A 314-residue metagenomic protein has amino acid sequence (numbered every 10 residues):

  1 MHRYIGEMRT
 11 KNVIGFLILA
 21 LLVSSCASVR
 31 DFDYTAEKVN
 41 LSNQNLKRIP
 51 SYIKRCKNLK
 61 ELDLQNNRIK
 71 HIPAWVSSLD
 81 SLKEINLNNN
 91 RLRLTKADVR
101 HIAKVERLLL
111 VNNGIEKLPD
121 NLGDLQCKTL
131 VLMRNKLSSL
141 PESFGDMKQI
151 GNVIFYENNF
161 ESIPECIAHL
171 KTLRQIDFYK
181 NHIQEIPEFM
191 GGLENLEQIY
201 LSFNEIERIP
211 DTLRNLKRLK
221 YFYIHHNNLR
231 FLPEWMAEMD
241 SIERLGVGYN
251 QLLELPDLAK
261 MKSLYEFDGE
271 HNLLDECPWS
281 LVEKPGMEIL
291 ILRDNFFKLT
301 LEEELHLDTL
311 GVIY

Functional and structural regions predicted by a protein language model:
V23-S25: C-terminal motif of bacterial Sec signal peptides marking the signal peptidase cleavage site
A27-Q65: N-terminal segments that cap or nucleate solenoid repeat domains
D33, R55-N58, S77-L82, R100-V105 (+9 more regions): Leucine-rich repeat
E37-V39, L62-L64, L82-L87, V105-L110 (+9 more regions): Conserved hydrophobic beta-strand positions in leucine-rich repeat
Q44, N67, N90, N113 (+8 more regions): Consensus "Asn ladder" position of solenoid repeat domains
I49-Y52, I72-W75, T95-D98, L118-N121 (+8 more regions): The feature encodes a structural signal of leucine-rich repeats
I167, K171-K260: Eukaryotic tandem repeat interaction scaffolds
K262-Y314: Leucine-rich solenoid repeat scaffolds
